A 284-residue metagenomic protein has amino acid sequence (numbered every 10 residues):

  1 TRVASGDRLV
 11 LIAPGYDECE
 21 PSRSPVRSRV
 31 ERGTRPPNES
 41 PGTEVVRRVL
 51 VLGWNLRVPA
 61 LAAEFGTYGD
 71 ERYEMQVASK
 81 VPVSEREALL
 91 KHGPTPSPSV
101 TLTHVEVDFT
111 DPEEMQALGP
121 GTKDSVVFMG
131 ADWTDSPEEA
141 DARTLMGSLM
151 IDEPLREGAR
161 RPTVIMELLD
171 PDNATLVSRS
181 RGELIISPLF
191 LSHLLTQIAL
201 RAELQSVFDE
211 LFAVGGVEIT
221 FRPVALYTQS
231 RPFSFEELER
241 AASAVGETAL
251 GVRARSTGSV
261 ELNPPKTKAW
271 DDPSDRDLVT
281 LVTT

Functional and structural regions predicted by a protein language model:
T1-T284: Cytosolic regulatory regions of ion transport systems
